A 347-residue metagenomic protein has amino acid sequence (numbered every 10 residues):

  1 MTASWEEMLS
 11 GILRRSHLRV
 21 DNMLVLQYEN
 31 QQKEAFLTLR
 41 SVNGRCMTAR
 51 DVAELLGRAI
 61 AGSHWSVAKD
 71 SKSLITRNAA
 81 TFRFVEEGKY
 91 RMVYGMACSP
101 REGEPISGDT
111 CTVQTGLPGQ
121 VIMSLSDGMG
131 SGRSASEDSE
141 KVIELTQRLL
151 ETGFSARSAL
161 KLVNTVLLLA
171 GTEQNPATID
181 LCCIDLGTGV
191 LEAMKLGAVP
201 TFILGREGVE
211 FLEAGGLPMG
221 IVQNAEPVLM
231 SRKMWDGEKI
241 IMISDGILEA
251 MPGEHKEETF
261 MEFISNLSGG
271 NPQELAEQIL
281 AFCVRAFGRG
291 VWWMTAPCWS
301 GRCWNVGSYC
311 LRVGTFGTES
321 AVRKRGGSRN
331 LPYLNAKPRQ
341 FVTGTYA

Functional and structural regions predicted by a protein language model:
T2-Q32, D51-I75, S136-R206, R285-M294 (+1 more regions): Catalytic core of PPM/PP2C metal-dependent serine/threonine phosphatase domains
L37-R45, A198: A short interface-forming secondary-structure element
A59, R77-G128, S134, P227: N-terminal entry segment of metal-dependent catalytic domains or homologous docking segments
E104-P118, P176-I179, L212-P252, G288-V291: Acidic loop->beta-strand submotif enriched in PP2C/PPM serine/threonine phosphatases
G128-T152, G215-G216, M234, E238-V291 (+1 more regions): Active-site-proximal, acidic helix/loop segment immediately C-terminal to a metal-coordinating Asp/Glu
E192-I221, V228-M230, K256-M261, S265 (+1 more regions): PP2C/PPM-type serine/threonine phosphatase catalytic core, specifically the conserved beta-strand-loop-alpha-helix
S320, R325, A336-F341: Cationic, low-complexity basic patches in intrinsically disordered or flexible, solvent-exposed regions
R329-L331, T343: Short, low-complexity intrinsically disordered segments enriched in A/P/G/S/L with frequent Arg, especially at protein
